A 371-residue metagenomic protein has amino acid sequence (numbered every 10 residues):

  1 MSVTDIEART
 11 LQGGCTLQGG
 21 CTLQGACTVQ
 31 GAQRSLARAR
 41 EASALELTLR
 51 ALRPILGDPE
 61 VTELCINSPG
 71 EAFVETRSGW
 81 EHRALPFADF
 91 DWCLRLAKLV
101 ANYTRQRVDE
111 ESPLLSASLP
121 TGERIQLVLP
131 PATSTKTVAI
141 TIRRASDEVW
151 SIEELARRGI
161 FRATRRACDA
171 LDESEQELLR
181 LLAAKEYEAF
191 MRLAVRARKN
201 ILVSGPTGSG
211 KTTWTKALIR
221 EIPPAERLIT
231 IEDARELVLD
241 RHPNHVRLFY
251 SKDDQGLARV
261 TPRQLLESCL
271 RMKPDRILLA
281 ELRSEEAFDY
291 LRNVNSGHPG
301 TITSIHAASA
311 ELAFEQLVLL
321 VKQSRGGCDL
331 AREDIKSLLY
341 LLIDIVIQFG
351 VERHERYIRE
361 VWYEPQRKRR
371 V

Functional and structural regions predicted by a protein language model:
M1-T16, G20-T121: N-terminal accessory targeting/assembly segments
L64, L127, H298, I343: Residue-level signature of catalytic and energy-coupling elements of molecular machines, predominantly ATP/GTP-dependent
I66-S68, T76, L119-T121, L129-P131 (+3 more regions): Flexible glycine-/small-residue-rich
A84-F87, K98, N102-R196: P-loop NTP-binding catalytic core
S134, S337-V371: Conserved P-loop NTPase
R180, A184, E188, R192 (+3 more regions): Switch/coupling sub-region of P-loop NTPases
K211: Conserved lysine of the Walker
W214: Hydrophobic positions on the alpha1 helix immediately C-terminal to the Walker A/P-loop
